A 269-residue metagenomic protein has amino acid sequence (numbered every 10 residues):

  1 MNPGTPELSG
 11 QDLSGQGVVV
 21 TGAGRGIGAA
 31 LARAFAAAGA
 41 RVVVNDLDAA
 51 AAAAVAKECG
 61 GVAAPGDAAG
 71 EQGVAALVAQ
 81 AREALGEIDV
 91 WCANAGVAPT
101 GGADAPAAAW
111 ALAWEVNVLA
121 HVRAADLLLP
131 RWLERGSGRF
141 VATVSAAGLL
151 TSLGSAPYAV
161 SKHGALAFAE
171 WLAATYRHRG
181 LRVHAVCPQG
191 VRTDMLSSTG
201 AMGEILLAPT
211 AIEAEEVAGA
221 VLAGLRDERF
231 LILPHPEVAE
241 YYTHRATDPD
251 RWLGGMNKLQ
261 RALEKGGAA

Functional and structural regions predicted by a protein language model:
G17, G24-R25: Conserved glycine-rich cofactor-binding loop
A38, L150, W171-R182: Active-site-adjacent segment of SDR/Rossmann-fold oxidoreductases
A49-A50, P65-L77, A107: The beta1-alpha1 cofactor-binding region of Rossmann-like NAD(H)/NADP(H)-dependent oxidoreductases
A76-E83, G101-G102, A108-V116: Active-site Tyr-X3-Lys motif and surrounding loop/helix of classical short-chain dehydrogenase/reductase
V97, A107-V122, S137, A165: Catalytic Tyr-X3-Lys loop
A125, S161: Active-site helix of classical SDR
S145: Residue(s) in the substrate-gating loop at a strand-loop-helix junction that position the organic substrate next
A185, A201-Y241: C-terminal helical subdomain
